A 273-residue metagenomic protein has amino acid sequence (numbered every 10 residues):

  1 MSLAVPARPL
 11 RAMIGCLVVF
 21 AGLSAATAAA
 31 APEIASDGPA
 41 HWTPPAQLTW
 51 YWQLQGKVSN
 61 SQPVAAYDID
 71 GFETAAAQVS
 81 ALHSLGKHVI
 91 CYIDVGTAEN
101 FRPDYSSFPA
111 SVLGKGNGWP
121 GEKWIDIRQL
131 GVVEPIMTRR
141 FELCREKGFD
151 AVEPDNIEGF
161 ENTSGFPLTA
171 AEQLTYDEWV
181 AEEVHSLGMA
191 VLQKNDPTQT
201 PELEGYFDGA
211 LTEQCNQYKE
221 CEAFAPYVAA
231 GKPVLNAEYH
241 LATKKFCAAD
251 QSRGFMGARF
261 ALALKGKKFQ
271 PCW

Functional and structural regions predicted by a protein language model:
S2-A31: Secretory targeting and sorting signals
P32-W273: Glycan-processing catalytic domains of CAZymes
